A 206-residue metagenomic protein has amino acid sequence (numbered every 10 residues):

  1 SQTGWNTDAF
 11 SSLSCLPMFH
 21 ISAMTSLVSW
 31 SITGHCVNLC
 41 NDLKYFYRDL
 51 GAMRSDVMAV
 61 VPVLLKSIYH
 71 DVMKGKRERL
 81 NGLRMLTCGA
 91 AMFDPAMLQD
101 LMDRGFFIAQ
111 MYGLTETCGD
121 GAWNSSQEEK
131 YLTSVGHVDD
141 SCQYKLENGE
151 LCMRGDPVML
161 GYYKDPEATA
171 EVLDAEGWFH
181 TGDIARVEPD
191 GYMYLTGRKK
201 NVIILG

Functional and structural regions predicted by a protein language model:
S1, G113-T117, T181, L205: Ser/Thr-glycine-rich phosphate-binding loops at phosphate-binding pockets of nucleotides, nucleotide cofactors
S1-S11, M18-A59, V63-K76, G82: Conserved AMP-binding/adenylation subdomain of ANL enzymes
S11-L13, C152: Short, well-ordered beta-strand segments
N41, V60, F93, R154 (+1 more regions): A conserved hydrophobic position in a structured secondary element of the catalytic/binding core that shapes
K44, V63-K66, A91-M92, P157 (+1 more regions): Alpha-helix/helix-capping structural signal
L50, D56-V60, I68-K130, Q143: Gly/Ser/Thr-rich phosphate-binding loop
V135-V138, C142-L205: Conserved ATP-binding/catalytic segment of the ANL
